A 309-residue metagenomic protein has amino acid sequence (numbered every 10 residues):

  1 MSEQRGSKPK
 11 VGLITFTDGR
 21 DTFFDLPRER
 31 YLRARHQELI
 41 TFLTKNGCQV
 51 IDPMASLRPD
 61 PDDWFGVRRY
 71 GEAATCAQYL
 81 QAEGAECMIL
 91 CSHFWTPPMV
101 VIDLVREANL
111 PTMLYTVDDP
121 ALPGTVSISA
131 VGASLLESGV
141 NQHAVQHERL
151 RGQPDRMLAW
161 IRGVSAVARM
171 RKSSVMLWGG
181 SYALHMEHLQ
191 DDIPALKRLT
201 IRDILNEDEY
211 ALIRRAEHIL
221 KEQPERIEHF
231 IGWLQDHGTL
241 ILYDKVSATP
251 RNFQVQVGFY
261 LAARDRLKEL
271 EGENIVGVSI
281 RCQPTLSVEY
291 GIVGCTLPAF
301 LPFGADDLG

Functional and structural regions predicted by a protein language model:
S2-A130, L136-S138, Q146-S165, K172-S174 (+1 more regions): Metallocofactor- and cofactor-centric catalytic cores in central/energy metabolism, strongly enriched
W178-Y182: A conserved mid-domain beta-alpha-beta active-site/ligand-binding segment of alpha/beta enzyme cores
E273-G309: Glycine-rich anion/phosphate-binding loop at the beta-strand->alpha-helix junction
